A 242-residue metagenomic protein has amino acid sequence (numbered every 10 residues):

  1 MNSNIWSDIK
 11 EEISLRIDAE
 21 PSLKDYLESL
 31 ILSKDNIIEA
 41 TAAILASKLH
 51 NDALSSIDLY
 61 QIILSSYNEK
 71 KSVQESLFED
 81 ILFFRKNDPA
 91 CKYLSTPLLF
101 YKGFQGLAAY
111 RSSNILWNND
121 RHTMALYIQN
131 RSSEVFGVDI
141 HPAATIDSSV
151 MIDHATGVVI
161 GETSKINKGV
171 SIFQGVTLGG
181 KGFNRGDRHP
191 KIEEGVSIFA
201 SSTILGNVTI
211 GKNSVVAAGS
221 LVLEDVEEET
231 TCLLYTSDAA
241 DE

Functional and structural regions predicted by a protein language model:
M1-R131: Terminal amphipathic alpha-helical/low-complexity segments used for targeting or macromolecular assembly
D8-I13, G137-V138, S237: Generic preference for hydrophobic/aromatic residues in regular secondary structure cores
H50, W117, G175, D241-E242: Residue-level marker of positions within ordered structural domains that often coincide with functionally constrained
F100-F104, Y110, F173, F199 (+1 more regions): Aromatic side chains
S133-L234: Structural signal for interior beta-strand "rungs" in well-ordered beta-sheet cores of soluble enzyme domains
Y235-D241: Conserved small/polar residues in nucleotide/adenosyl-binding loops
